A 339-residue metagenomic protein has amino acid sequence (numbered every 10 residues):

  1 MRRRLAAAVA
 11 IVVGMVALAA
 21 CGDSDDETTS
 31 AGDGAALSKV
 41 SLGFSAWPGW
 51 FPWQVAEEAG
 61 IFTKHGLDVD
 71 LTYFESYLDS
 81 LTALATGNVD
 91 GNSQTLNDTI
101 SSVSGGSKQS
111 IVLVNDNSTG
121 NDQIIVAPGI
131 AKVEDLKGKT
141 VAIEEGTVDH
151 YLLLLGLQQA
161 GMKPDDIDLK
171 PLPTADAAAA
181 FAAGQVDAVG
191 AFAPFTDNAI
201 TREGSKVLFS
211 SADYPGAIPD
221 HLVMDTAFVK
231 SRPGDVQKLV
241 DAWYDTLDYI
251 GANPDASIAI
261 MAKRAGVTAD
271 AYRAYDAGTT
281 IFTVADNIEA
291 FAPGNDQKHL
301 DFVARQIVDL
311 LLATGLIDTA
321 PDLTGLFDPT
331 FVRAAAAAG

Functional and structural regions predicted by a protein language model:
M1-A19: Sec-dependent bacterial lipoprotein signal peptides
A20-A31: Bacterial lipoprotein signal-peptidase II cleavage site
A31-P173, D187-A193, K206-F209, G216: Short, glycine-/small- and polar/acidic-enriched structural segments that line small-molecule recognition paths
F51, V55, G60, T82-T86 (+12 more regions): Solvent-exposed, polar/charged alpha-helical surfaces in well-ordered, non-transmembrane soluble domains, broadly
D90, N97-D98, K170, D176-G266: Pocket-lining segment of extracytoplasmic ligand-binding domains
P164-I167, G266-G278, D318-G325: Short, surface-exposed acidic
S231-T314: Secondary-structure end/capping motifs
A304-G339: Conserved C-terminal helix/tail region of periplasmic/extracytoplasmic solute-binding proteins
